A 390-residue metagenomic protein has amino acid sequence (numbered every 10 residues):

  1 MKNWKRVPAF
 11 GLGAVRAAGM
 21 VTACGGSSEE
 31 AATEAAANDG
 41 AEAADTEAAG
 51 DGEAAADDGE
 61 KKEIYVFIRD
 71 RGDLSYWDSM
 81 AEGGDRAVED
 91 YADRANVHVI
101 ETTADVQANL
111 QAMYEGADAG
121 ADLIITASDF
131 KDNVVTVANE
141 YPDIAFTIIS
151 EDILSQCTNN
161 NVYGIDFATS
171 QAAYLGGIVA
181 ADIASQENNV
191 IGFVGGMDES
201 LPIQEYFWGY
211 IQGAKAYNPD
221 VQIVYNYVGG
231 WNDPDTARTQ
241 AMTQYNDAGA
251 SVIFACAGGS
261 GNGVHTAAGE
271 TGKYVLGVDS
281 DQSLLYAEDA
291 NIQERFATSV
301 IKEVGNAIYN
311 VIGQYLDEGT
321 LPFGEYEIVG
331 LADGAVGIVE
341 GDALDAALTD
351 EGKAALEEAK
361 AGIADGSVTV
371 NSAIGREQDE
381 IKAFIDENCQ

Functional and structural regions predicted by a protein language model:
M1-G13: Bacterial Sec-dependent N-terminal signal peptides
A14-A18: Alpha-helical transmembrane segments
G19-A23: C-terminal motif of bacterial Sec signal peptides marking the signal peptidase cleavage site
C24, S28-Q390: A residue-level marker of the well-folded mature domains of exported/periplasmic proteins
